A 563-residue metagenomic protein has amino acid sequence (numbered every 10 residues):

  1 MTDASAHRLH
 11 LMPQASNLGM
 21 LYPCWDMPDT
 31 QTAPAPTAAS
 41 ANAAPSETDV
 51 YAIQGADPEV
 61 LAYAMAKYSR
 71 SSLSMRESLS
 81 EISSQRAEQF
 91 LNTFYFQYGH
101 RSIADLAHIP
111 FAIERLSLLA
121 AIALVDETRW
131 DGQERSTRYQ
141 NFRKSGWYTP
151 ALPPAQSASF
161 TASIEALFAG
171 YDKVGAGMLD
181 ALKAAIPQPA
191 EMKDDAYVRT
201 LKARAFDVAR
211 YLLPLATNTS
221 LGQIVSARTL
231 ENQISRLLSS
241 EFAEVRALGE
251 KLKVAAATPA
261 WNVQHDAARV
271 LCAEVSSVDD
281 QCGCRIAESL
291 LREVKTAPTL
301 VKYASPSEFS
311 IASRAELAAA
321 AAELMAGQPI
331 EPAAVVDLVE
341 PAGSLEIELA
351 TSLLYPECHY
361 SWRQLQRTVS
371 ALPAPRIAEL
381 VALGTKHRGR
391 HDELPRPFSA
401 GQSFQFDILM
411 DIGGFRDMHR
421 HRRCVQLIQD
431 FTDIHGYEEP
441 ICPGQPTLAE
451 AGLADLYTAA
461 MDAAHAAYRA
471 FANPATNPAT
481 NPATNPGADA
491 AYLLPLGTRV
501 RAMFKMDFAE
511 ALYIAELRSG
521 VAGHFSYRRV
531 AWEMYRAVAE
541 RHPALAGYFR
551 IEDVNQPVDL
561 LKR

Functional and structural regions predicted by a protein language model:
M1-R563: A conserved ligand/cofactor-binding region detector
